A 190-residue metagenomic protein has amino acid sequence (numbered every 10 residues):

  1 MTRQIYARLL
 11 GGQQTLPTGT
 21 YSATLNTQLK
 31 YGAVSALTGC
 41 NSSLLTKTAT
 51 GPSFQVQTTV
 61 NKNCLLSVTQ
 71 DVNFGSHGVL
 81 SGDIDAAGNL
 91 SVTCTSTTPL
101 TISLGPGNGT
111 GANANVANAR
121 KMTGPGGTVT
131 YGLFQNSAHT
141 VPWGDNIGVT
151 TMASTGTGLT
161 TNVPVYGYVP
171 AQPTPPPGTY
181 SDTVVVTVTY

Functional and structural regions predicted by a protein language model:
T2-Q4: A gly/proline- and charged-residue-enriched helix-loop-helix capping module
A7-P125, T155-Y190: N-terminal small/polar-rich segments of proteins
L104, L133-Q135: Conserved aromatic beta-strand anchor motif in extracellular beta-sandwich/beta-rich domains
G124, Q135-N136: Acidic surface patches and DE-rich sequence motifs
N136-L159: Extracellular beta-sheet repeat scaffolds used for adhesion and glycan interaction
